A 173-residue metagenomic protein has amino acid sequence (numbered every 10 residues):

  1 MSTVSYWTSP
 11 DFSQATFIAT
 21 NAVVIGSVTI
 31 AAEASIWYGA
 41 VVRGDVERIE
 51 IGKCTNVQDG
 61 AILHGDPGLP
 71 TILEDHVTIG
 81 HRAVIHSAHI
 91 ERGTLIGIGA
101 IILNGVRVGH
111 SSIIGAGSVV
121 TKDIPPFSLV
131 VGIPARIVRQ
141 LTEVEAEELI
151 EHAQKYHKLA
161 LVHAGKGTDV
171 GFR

Functional and structural regions predicted by a protein language model:
M1-D11, A19, P70-V84, I90 (+2 more regions): C-terminal segments of enzyme domains that contribute to small-molecule binding surfaces
Q14, A19-T20, I25-G26, A31-A32 (+16 more regions): Left-handed beta-helix
I49: Active-site cofactor/substrate anionic-group-binding motifs, chiefly glycine- and Lys/Arg-rich phosphate-binding loops
